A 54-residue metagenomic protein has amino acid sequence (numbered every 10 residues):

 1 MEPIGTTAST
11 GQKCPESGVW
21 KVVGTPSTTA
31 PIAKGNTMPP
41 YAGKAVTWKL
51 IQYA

Functional and structural regions predicted by a protein language model:
M1-A54: A charge-rich, low-complexity, intrinsically flexible signal that marks solvent-exposed coils, linkers, repeats
